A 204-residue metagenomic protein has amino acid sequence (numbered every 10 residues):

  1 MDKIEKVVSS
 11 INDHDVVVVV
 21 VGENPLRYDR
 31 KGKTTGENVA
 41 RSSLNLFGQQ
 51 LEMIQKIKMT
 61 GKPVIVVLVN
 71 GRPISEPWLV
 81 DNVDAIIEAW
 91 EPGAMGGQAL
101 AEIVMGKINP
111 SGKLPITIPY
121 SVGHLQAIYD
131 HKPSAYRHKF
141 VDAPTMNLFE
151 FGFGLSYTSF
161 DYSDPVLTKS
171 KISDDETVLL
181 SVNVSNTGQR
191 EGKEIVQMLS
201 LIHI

Functional and structural regions predicted by a protein language model:
M1-I202: C-terminal non-catalytic regions of proteins with extracellular/luminal or membrane-system context
